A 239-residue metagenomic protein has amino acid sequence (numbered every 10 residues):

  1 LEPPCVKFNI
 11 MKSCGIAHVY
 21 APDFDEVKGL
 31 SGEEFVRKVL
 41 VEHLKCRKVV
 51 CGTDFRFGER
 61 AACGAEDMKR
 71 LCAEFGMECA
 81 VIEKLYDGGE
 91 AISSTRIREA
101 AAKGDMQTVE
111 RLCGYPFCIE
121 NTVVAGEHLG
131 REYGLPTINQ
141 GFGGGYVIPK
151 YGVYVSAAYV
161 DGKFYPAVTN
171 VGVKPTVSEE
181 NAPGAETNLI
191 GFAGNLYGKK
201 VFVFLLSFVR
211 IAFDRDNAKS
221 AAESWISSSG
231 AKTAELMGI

Functional and structural regions predicted by a protein language model:
L1-L44: Core alpha/beta nucleotide-donor-binding catalytic domains of modification enzymes
N9-C14, E42, Y115-I119, H128 (+2 more regions): A broad, low-specificity signal for short, low-complexity segments enriched in glycine/proline and polar/charged
A21, V81-E83, L205: Structural signal for conserved beta-strand scaffold positions within catalytic alpha/beta enzyme cores
A21-K28, G52-F57, V177-G184: Short, mixed-charge, low-aromatic patches
P22, C113, G143-G145: N-terminal short leaders/motifs
V27-P136, Y159, K200, F213-G238: Classical nucleotidyltransferase
G126-I239: Phosphate/ribose-recognition catalytic cores of enzymes acting on nucleotide-derived substrates
